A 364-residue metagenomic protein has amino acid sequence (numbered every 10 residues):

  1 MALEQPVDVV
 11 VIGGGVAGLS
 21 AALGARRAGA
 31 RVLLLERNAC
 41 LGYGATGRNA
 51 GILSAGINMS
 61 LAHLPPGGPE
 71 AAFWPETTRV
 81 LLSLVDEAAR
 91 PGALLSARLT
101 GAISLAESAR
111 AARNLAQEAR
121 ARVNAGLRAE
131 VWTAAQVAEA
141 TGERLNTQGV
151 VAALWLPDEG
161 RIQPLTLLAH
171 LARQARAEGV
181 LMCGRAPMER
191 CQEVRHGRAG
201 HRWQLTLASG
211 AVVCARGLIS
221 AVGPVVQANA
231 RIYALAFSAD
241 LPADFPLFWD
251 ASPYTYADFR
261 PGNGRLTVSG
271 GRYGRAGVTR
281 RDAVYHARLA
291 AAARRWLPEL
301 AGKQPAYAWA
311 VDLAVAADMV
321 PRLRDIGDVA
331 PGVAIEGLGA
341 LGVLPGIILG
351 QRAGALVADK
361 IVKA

Functional and structural regions predicted by a protein language model:
M1-V9, R27: Extreme N-terminal leader/targeting segments of oxidoreductases
R27-R48: Glycine-rich FAD pyrophosphate-binding loop
R37, G42, G51-L53, R79 (+4 more regions): Active-site substrate-recognition segment that forms the wall of the catalytic cavity or substrate channel
I52-Q136: Dinucleotide-binding Rossmann-like beta1-alpha1 core, especially the glycine-rich loop that anchors the ADP
A72-T78, L105-N114, L154-R173, T279-Y285 (+1 more regions): Short beta-strand to alpha-helix junction loop
A93-S104, A138-R173, E178, G271: Helix-loop-beta segment of a Rossmann-like dinucleotide-binding subdomain
R120-A121, V151-S209, V213-R216: Helical element adjacent to the flavin cofactor pocket in flavoenzyme catalytic cores
W132, D158, A251-S252, L297-A364: C-terminal catalytic lobe of FAD-dependent flavoproteins
